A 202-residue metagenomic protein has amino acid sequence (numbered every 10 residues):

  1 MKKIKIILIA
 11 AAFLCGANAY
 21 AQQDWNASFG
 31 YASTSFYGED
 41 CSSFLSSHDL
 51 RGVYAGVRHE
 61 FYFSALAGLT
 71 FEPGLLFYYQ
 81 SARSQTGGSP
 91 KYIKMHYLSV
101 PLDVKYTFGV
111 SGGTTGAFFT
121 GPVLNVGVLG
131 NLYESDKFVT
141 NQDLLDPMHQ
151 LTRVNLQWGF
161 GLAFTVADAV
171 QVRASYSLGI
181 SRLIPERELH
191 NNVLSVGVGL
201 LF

Functional and structural regions predicted by a protein language model:
M1-S28, V198-F202: Bacterial Sec-dependent N-terminal signal peptides
A19-Q23, F63-L69, G109-T115: Short loop/turn motifs that connect adjacent beta-strands in outer-membrane beta-barrel proteins
Q23, D49-V53, K94-V100, T152-W158 (+1 more regions): Residues that define the transmembrane beta-barrel architecture of outer-membrane proteins
W25, A67-L69, G112, F164 (+1 more regions): Repeated loop/turn-to-beta-strand initiation elements of outer-membrane beta-barrel proteins
Y31-S35, F61, F77-S81, S99 (+4 more regions): Transmembrane beta-strands of outer-membrane beta-barrel pores
F36-S47, Y79-H96, V128-T152, R182-R187 (+1 more regions): Flexible, solvent-exposed loop segments that connect beta-strands
G56-E60, P101-K105, G161, G197-G199: Outer-membrane beta-barrel architecture
F164, H190-F202: Outer-membrane beta-barrel "beta-signal"
